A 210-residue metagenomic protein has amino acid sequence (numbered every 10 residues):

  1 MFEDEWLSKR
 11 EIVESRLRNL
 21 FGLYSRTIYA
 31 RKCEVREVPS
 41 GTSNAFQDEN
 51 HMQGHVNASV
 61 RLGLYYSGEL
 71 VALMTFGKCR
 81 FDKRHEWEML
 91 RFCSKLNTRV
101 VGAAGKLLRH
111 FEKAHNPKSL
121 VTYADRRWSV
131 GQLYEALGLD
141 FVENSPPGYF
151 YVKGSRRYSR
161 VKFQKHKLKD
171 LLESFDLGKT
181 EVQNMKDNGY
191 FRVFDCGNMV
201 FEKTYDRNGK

Functional and structural regions predicted by a protein language model:
M1-L7: Phosphate-binding beta-loop-alpha motif at adenosine-nucleotide cofactor sites
K9-I12, Y134: Metal-dependent catalytic neighborhoods of phosphoester/phosphodiester hydrolases
R16-N19, Y24-Y149, S155-R157, N184 (+1 more regions): A conserved beta-strand-loop-helix scaffold within acyl/acetyltransferase catalytic domains
F150-V152, R156-Y190: Mixed-charge, low-complexity intrinsically disordered segments
